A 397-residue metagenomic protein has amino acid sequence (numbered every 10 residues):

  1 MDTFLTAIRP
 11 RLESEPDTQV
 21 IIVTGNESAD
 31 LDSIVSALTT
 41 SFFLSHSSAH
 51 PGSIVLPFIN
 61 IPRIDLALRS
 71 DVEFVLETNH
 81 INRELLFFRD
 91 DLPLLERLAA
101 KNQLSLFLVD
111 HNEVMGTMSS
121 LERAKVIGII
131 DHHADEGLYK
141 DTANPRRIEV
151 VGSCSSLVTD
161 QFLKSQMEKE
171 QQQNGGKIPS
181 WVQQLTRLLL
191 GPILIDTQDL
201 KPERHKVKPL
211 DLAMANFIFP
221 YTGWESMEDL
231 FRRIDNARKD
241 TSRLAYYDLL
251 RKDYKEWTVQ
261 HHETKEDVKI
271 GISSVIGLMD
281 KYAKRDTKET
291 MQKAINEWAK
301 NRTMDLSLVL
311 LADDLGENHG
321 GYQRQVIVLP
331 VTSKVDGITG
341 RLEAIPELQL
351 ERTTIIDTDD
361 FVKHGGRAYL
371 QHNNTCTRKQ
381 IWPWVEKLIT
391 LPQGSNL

Functional and structural regions predicted by a protein language model:
M1-L397: Replace "Mg2+/Mn2+-dependent" with "divalent metal-dependent
